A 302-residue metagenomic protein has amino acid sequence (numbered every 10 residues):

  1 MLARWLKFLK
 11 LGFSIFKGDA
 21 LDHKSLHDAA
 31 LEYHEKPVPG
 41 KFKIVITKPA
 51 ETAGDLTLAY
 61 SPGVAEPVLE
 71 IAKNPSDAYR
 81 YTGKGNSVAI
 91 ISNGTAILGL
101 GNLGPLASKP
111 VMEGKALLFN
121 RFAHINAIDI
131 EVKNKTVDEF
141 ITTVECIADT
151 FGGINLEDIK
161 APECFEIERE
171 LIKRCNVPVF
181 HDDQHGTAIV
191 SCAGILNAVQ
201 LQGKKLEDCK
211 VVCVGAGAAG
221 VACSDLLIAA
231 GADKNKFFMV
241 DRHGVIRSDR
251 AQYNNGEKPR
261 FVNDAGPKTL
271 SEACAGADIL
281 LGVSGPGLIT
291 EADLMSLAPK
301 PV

Functional and structural regions predicted by a protein language model:
R4, G12-V177: N-terminal ligand-binding/catalytic initiation module
L106-A123, I189-A277: Glycine-rich phosphate/diphosphate-binding loop of Rossmann-like nucleotide-binding domains
A148, L206, A273-C274, L294-A298: A short, aliphatic-rich alpha-helical micro-motif
R174-A188: Short, acidic/small-residue loops that bind anionic groups at enzyme active sites
N176-V177, K234, A298-V302: A short helix->loop->beta-strand "cap" motif at the edges of active sites that frequently abuts
L281-V302: ADP-ribose/adenylate-binding Rossmann-like module
